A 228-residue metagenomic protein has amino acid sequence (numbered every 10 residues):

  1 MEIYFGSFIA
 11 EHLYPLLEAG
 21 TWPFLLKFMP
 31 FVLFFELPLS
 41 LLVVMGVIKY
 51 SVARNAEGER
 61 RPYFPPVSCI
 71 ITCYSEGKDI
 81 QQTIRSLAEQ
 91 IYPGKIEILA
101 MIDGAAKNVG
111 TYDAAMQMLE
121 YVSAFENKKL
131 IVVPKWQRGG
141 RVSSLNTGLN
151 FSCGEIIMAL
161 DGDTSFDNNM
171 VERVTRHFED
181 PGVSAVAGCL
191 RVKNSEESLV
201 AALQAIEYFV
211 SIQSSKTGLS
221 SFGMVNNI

Functional and structural regions predicted by a protein language model:
M1-Y63: N-terminal membrane-anchoring/stem segments of glycan-assembly enzymes
L41-I96, L119: N-terminal signal-anchor transmembrane helix
I71-C73, I102-G104, L160: Short beta-strand/turn micro-motifs composed of small residues that flank or help shape donor/cofactor-binding pockets
R85-P134: Acidic donor-binding segment of Leloir-type glycosyltransferases
L119-N127, P134, V142-S144, N150 (+1 more regions): Long helical/loop segments within the catalytic core of UDP-sugar-dependent glycosyltransferases, especially the large
I157: Short aromatic/hydrophobic "clamp" motif used to bind/position activated sugar donors
D161-S165: The conserved acidic donor/metal-binding loop of glycosyltransferases
